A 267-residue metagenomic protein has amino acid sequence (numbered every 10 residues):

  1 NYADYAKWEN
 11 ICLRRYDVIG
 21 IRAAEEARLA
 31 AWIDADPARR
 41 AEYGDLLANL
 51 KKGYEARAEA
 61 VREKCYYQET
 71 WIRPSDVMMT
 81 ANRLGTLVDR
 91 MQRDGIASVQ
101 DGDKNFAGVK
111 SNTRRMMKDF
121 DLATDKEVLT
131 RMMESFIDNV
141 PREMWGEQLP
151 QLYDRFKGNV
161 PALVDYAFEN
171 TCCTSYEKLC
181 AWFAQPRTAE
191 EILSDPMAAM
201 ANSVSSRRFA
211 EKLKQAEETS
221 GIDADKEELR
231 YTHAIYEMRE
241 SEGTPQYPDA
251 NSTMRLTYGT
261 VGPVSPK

Functional and structural regions predicted by a protein language model:
N1-K267: Terminal presequence/propeptide segments associated with secretion/organelle targeting and zymogen/polyprotein
